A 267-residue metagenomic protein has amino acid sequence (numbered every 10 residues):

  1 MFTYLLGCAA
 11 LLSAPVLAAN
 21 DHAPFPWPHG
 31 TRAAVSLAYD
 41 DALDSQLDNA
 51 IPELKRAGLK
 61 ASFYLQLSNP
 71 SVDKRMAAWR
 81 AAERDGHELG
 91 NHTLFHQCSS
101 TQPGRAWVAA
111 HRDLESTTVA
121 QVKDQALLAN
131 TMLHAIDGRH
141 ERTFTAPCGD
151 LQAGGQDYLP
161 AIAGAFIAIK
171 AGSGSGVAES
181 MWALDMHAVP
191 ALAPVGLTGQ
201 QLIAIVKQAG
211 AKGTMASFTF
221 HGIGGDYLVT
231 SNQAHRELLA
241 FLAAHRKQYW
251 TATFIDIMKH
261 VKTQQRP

Functional and structural regions predicted by a protein language model:
M1-C8: Sec-dependent signal peptide recognition, specifically the positively charged N-region followed immediately by
S13-P15: N-terminal signal peptide c-region/cleavage motif recognized by signal peptidases
N20-H29, A61, P70-S71, H134 (+4 more regions): C-terminal domain-boundary segment and adjacent tail
N20-L47, P190-L192: Boundary/entry segment of secreted carbohydrate-active catalytic domains
A33-A34, K55-G154, S173-A188, T219-G225: Metal-dependent polysaccharide deacetylase catalytic core of the NodB/CE4 family, i.e., the active-site-bearing domain
D40, L54, L89-H92, I162 (+3 more regions): Generic structural signal for small/hydrophobic residues in well-ordered secondary structure, especially within
L47, I51, M76-R80, K123-L133 (+3 more regions): Generic structural signal for well-ordered alpha-helices, preferentially at hydrophobic/aromatic core positions
H140, A153-Q201, A252: His/Asp/Glu-enriched short active-site or ligand-binding loop at hydrolase and phosphoryl-transfer sites
